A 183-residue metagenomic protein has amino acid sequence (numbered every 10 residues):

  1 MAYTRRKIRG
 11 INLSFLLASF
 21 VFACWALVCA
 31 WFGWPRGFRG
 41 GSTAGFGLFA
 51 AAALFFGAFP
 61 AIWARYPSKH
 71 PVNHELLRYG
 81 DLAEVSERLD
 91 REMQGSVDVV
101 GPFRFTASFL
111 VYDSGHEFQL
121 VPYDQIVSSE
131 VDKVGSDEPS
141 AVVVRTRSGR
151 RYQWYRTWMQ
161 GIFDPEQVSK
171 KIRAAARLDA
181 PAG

Functional and structural regions predicted by a protein language model:
M1-V21: Juxtamembrane interface helix immediately N-terminal to a transmembrane segment
A2-R6, F46-F105: Anionic N-terminal interaction surfaces
F15-A18, W34-A53: Hydrophobic alpha-helical transmembrane segments
C24-G37: Juxtamembrane "helix exit" motif at the C-terminal ends of alpha-helical transmembrane segments in multi-pass membrane
G101-G135: Phosphoinositide-binding peripheral membrane targeting modules
S129-G183: Acidic, Ser/Thr- and proline-rich intrinsically disordered linker/docking segments of eukaryotic scaffolds
